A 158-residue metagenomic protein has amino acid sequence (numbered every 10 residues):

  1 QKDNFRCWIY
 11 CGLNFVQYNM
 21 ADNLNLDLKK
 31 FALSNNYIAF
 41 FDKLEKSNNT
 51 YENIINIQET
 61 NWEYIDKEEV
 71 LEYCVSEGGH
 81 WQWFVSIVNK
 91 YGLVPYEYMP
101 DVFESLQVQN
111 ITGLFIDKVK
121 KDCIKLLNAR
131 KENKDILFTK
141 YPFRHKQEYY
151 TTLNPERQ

Functional and structural regions predicted by a protein language model:
Q1-Q158: Active-site nucleophile-adjacent alpha helix/oxyanion-hole segment immediately C-terminal to the catalytic cysteine
